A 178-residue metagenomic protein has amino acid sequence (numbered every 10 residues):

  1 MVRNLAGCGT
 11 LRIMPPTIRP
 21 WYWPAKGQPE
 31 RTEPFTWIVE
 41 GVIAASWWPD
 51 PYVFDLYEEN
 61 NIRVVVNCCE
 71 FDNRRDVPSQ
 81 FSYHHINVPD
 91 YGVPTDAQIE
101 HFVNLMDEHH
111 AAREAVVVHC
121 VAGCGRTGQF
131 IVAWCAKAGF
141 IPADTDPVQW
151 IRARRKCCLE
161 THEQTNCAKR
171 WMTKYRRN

Functional and structural regions predicted by a protein language model:
V2-V117, F130-N178: Cys-dependent protein tyrosine phosphatase-like superfamily
C120: Short cysteine clusters
G123: Conserved G/P- and acidic residue-centered "switch" motifs that form tight phosphate/ATP-binding loops in soluble
T127: Ser/Thr-glycine-rich phosphate-binding loops at phosphate-binding pockets of nucleotides, nucleotide cofactors
